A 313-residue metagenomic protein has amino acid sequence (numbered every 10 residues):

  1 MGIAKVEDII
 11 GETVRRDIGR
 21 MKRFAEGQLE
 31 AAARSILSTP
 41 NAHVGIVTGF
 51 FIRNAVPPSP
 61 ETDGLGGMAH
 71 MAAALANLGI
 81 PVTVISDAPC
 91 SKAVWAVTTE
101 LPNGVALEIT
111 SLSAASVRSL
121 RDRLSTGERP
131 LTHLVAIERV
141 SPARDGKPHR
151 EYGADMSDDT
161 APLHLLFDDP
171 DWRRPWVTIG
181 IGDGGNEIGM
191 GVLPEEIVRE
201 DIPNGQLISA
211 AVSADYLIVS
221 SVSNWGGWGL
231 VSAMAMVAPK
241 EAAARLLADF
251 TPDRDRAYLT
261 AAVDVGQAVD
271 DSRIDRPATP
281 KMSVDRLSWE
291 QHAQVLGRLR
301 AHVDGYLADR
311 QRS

Functional and structural regions predicted by a protein language model:
M1-H43, F51: Positively charged, low-complexity intrinsically disordered leader regions
H43-G45, T132-H133: Structural motif
G49-I52, R139-P142, G184-G185: Short glycine-rich anion-binding loops that position phosphate/pyrophosphate groups of nucleotides and phosphorylated
P58-G79: Histidine-anchored nucleotide/phosphate-binding helix
I80, D171-T178: A short helix->loop->beta-strand "cap" motif at the edges of active sites that frequently abuts
P81-P89: Short internal beta-strands
V94-P170: An acidic, phosphate/nucleotide-engaging active-site surface
G185-S313: C-terminal functional extensions of proteins
